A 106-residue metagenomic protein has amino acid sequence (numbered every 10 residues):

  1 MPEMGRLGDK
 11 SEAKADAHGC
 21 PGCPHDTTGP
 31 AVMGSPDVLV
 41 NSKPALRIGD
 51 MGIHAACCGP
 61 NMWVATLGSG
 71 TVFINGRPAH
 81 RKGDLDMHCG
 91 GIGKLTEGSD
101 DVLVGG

Functional and structural regions predicted by a protein language model:
M1-G106: Intrinsically disordered, low-complexity proline/glycine-rich segments
